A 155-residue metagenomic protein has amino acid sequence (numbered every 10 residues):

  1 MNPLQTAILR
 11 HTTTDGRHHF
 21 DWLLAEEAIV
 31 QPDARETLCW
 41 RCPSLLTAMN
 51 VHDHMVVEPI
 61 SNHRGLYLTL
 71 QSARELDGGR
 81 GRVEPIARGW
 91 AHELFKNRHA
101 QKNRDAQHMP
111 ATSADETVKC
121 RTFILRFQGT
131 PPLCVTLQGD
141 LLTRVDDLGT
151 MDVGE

Functional and structural regions predicted by a protein language model:
M1-E155: A charge-rich, low-complexity, intrinsically flexible signal that marks solvent-exposed coils, linkers, repeats
